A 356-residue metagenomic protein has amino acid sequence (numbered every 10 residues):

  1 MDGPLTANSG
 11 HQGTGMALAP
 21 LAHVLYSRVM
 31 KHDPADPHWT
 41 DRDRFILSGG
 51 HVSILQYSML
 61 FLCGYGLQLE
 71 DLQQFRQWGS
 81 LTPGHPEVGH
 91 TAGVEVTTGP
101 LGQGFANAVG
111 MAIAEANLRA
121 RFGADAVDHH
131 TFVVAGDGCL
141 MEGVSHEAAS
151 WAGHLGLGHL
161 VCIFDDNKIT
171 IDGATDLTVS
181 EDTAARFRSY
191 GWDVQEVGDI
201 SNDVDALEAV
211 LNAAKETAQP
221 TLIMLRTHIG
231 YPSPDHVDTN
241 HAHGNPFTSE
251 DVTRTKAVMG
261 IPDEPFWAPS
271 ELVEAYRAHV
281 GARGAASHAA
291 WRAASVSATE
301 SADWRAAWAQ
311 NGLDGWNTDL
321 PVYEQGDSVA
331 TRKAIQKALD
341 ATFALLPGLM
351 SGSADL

Functional and structural regions predicted by a protein language model:
M1-V24, V134-A135, C139-G143, V161-I163 (+2 more regions): Conserved acidic/glycine
G3, M16-L155, A354-L356: Cofactor-binding active-site loop characterized by glycine-rich and histidine/acidic residues
T40-R42, V127-H129, G156-L157, E216-Q219 (+1 more regions): Short, well-ordered loop/turn elements at secondary-structure boundaries
I46-S48, G156-N167: Short internal beta-strands
